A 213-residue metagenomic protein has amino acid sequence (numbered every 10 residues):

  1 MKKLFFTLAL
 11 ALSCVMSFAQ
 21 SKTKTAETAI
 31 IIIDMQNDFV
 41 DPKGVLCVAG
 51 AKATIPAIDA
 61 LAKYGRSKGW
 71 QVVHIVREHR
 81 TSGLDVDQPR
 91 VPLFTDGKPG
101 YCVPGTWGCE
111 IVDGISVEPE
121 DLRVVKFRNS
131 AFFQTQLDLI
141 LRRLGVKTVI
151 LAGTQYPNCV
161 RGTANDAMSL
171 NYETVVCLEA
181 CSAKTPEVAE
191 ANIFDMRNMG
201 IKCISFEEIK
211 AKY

Functional and structural regions predicted by a protein language model:
M1-K22: Bacterial Sec-dependent N-terminal signal peptides
S13-C14, V45, E190: Single-residue recognition of alpha-helix boundary sites
F18-A29, P56-K68, H79-Y213: Active-site-adjacent betaalpha module
A29-N37: Acidic-leg catalytic submotif of subtilisin-like serine proteases
M35, V76, L178: A cross-domain feature marking catalytic cores of carbohydrate-active enzymes and several ubiquitous metabolic/repair
F39-D41: Short, solvent-exposed loop/turn elements at domain surfaces
G44-A51: Short glycine-enriched, charge-decorated loop/helix-capping segments at active-site entrances that position
